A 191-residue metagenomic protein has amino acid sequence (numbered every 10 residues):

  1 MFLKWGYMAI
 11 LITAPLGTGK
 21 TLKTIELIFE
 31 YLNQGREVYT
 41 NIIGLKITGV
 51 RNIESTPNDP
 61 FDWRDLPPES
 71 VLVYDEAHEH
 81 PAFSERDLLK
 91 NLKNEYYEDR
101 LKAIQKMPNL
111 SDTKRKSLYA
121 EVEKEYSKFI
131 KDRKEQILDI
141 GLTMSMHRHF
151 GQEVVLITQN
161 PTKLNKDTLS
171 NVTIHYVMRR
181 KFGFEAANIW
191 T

Functional and structural regions predicted by a protein language model:
F2-T191: Cytosolic/nucleoplasmic/matrix-facing N-terminal domains/tails of membrane-anchored or organelle-targeted proteins
